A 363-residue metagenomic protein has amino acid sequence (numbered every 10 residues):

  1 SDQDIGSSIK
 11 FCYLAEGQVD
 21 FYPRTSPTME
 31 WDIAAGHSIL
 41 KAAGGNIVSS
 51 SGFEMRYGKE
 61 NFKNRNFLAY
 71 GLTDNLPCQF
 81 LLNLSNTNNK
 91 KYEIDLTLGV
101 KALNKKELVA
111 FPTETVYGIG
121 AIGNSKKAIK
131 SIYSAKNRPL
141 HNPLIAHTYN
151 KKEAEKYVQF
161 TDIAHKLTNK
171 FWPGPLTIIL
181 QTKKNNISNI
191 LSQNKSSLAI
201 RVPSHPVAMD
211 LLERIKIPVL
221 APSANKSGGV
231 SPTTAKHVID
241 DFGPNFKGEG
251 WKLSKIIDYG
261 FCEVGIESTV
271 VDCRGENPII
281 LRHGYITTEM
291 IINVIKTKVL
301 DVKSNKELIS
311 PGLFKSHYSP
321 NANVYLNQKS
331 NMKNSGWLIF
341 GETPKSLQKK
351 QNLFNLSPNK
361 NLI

Functional and structural regions predicted by a protein language model:
S1, S38-K41, G58, C78-I363: Active-site-adjacent structural elements in enzyme catalytic cores
S1-N86, A199-V207: An extended, acidic
